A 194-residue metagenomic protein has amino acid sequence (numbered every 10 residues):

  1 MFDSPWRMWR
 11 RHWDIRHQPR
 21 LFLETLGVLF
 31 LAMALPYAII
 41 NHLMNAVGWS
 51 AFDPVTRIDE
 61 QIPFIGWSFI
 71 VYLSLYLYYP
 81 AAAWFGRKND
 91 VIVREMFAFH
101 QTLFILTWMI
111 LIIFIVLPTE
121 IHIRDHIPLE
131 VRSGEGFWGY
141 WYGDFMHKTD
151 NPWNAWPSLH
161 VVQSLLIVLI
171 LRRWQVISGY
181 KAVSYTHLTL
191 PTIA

Functional and structural regions predicted by a protein language model:
M1-A81: N-terminal transmembrane-helix/juxtamembrane module of multi-pass inner/ER membrane proteins
I40-D53, D90-A182: Membrane-interface loops
Y76-R94: Internal transmembrane alpha-helix with an interfacial aromatic "cap," most often the third helix
F85, R172-R173, L188: Hydrophobic alpha-helical transmembrane segments
T186-T192: Conserved small/polar residues in nucleotide/adenosyl-binding loops
